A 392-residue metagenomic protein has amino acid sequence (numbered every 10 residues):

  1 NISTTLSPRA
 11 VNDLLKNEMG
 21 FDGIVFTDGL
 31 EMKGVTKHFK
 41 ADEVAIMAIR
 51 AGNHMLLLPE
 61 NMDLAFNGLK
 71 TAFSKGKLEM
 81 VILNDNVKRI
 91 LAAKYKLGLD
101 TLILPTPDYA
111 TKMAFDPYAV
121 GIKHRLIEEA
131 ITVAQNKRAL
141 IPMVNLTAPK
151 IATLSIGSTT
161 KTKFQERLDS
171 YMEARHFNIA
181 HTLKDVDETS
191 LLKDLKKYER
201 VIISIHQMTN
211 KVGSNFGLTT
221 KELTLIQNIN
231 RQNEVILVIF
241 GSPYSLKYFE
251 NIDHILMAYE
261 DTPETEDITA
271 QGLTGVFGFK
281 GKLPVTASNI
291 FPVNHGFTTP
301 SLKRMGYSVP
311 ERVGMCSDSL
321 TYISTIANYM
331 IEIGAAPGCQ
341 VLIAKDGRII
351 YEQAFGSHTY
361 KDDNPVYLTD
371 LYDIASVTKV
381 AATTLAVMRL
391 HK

Functional and structural regions predicted by a protein language model:
T4-F26: Alpha-helix-loop-beta-strand connector modules within alpha/beta enzyme cores
P8, N17-E18, H38-R312, C316: Preference for extracellular/luminal or secreted protein segments
A10, I268, V380-A386: Short amphipathic alpha-helical face segments that pack within enzyme cores and frequently flank/anchor catalytic
G23-E31, L56-L57, I90: Hydrophobic faces of well-ordered beta-strands that scaffold small-molecule active sites in alpha/beta enzyme cores
N67-T71, L385-K392: Short glycine/serine- and small hydrophobic-enriched flexible loop segments
R312-I374: Short, conserved catalytic-motif segment at the N-terminal edge
K361-D362, L368-T369, A381, M388-K392: Short, well-structured active-site flanking segments
S376-T378: Catalytic nucleophile serine of serine hydrolases, specifically the conserved "nucleophile elbow" pentapeptide
